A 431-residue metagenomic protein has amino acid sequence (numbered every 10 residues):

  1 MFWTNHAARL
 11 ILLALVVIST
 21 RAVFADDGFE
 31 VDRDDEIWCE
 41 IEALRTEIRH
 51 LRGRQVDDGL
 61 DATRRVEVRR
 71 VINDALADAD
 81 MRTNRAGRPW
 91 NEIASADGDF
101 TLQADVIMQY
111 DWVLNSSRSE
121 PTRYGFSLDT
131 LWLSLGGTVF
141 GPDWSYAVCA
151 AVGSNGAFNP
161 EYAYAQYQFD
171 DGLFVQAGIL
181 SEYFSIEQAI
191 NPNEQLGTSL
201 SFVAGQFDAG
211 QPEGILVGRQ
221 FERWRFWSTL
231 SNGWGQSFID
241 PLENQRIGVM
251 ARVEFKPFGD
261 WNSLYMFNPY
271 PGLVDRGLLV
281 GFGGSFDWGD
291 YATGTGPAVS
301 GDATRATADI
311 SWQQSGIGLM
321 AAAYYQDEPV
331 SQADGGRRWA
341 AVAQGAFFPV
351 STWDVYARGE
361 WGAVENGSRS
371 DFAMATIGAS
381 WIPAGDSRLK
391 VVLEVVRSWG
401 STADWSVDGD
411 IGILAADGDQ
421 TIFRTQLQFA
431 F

Functional and structural regions predicted by a protein language model:
M1-I11: Bacterial N-terminal signal peptides that target proteins for export
L10-S19: Bacterial N-terminal signal peptides
V23-I107, W261-Y265, Q426, F431: N-terminal periplasmic/intermembrane-space "pro-region" immediately following the signal or transit peptide
A86-Q236, L242-L273, Q344-V364, R369-A375 (+2 more regions): Outer membrane beta-barrel
E120, D240, A292-G296, S331-D334 (+2 more regions): Solvent-exposed loop segments that connect transmembrane elements
N244-R246, R252-N366, A373-T376, W381: Detector for outer-membrane/organellar transmembrane beta-barrel domains, recognizing the amphipathic beta-strand
G248-D260, D417-F431: Outer-membrane beta-barrel "beta-signal"
S380-E394: C-terminal closing repeat unit and adjoining cap/tail of repeat-based domains
